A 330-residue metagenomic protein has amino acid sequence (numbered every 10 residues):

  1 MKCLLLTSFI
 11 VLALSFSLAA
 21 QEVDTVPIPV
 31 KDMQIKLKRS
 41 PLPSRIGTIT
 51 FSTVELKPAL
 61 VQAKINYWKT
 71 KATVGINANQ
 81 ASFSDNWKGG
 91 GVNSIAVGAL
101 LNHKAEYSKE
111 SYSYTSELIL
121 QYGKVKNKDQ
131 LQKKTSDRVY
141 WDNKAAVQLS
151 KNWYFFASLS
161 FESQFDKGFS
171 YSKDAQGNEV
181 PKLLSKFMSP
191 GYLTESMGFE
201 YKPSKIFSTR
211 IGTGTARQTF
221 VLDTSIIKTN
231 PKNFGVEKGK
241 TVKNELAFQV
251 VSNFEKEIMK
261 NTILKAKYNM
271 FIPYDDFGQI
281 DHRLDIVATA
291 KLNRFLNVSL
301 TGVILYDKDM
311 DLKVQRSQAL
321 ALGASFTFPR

Functional and structural regions predicted by a protein language model:
L18-K69: Sec-dependent signal peptide cleavage junction
A72, I76, A99-Y107, W141-V147 (+8 more regions): Residues on the lipid-exposed face of transmembrane beta-strands in outer-membrane beta-barrel proteins
I76-S82, K109-S111, L120-K126, F161-K167 (+5 more regions): Transmembrane beta-strands of outer-membrane beta-barrel pores
D85-G91, V125-L131, N178-S185, F234-K240 (+2 more regions): Extracellular loop and loop/strand-boundary signature of outer-membrane beta-barrel proteins
N93-A99, K133-V139, G191-L193, V242-F248 (+2 more regions): Residues that define the transmembrane beta-barrel architecture of outer-membrane proteins
Y112-Y114, N152-F155, I206-T209, N261-L264 (+2 more regions): Repeated loop/turn-to-beta-strand initiation elements of outer-membrane beta-barrel proteins
K133-A247: Outer-membrane pore/translocation modules
R316-R330: Outer-membrane beta-barrel "beta-signal"
